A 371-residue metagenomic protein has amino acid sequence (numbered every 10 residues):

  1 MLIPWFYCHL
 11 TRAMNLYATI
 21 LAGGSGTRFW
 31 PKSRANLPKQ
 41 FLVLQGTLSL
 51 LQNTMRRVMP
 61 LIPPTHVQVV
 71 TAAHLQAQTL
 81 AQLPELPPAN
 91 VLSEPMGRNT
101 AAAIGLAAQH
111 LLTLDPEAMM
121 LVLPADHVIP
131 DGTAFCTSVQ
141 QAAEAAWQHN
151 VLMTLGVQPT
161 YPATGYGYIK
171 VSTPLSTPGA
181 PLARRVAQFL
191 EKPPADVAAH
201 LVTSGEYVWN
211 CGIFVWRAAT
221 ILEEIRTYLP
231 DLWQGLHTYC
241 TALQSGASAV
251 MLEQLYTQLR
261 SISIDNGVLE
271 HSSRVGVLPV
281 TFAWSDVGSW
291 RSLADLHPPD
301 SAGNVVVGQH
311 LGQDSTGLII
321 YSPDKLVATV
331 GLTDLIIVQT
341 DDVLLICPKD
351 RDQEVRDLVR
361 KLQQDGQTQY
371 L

Functional and structural regions predicted by a protein language model:
L2-I20, R28-P31, A35, V43-P124 (+5 more regions): Conserved N-terminal catalytic core of the sugar/cofactor nucleotidyltransferase
W5-F6, A218-L371: Left-handed beta-helix
M14-Y17, P64-T65, P87-P88, D115-A118 (+9 more regions): Short coil/turn connectors at secondary-structure junctions
G23, A72-A73, P95, L123-A125 (+11 more regions): Fold-independent oxyanion-binding glycine-rich loops and adjacent beta-strand/coil segments at enzyme active sites
F41, L51, A107, D126 (+4 more regions): Residue-level signal for inorganic ion chemistry
Q68, M120, A187, I213-F214 (+2 more regions): A residue-level structural signature of the nucleotidyltransferase/glycosyltransferase Rossmann-like core
G97-A102, Y161-A163, A195-V197, W284-S285: A short acidic, often aromatic-flanked loop/helix-cap motif at beta-alpha or helix-coil junctions that lines enzyme
G132-Y256, G276, K349: Conserved core of the sugar-phosphate nucleotidyltransferase
